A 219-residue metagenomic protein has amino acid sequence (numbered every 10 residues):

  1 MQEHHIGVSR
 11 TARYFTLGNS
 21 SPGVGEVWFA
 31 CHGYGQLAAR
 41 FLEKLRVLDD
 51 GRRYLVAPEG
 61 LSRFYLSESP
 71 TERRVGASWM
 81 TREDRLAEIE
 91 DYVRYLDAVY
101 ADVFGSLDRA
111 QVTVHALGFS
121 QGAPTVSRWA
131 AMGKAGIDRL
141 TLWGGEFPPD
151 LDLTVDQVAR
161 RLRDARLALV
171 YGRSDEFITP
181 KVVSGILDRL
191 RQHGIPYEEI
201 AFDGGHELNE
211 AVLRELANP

Functional and structural regions predicted by a protein language model:
H5-S21, G25-R109: Serine-hydrolase catalytic machinery in alpha/beta-hydrolase-like enzymes
E43, R128-M132: Active-site signature of alpha/beta-hydrolase-fold catalytic machinery across serine- and Asp/Cys-nucleophile hydrolases
P58-S62, T141-P149: Active-site nucleophile loop of the alpha/beta-hydrolase fold
L117-G122, V126: Gly/Ala-rich beta-loop-alpha elbow adjacent to hydrolase catalytic centers
T125-W129, L151: Hydrolases whose catalytic domains are alpha/beta-hydrolase-1, hotdog thioesterase, or metallo-beta-lactamase-like
G145-P219: The feature captures the conserved acid-bearing segment of alpha/beta-hydrolase catalytic domains
